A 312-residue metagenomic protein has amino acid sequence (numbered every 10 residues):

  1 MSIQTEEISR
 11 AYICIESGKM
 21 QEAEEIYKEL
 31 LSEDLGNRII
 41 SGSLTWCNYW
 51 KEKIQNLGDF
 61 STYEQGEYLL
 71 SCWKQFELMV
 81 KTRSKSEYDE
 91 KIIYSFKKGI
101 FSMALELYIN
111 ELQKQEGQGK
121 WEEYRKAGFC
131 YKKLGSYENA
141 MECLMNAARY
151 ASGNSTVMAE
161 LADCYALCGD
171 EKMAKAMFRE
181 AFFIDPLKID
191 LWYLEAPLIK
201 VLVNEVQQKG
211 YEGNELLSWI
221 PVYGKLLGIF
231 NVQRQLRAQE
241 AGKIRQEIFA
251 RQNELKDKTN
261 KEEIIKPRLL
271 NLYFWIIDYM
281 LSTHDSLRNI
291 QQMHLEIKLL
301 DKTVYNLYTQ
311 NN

Functional and structural regions predicted by a protein language model:
T5-E29, K74-I100, E123-K133: Alpha-helical segment of the N-proximal tetratricopeptide repeat
T5-E6, I39, W121-E122, F129 (+3 more regions): Start-of-helix register in tetratricopeptide repeats
R10, L44, A127, L161 (+2 more regions): Structural register within alpha-helical repeat arrays
M20-N56, R149-V157: Short, charge-rich amphipathic alpha-helical segments embedded in non-transmembrane helical bundles/solenoids
L35, E116-Q118, S152, G169 (+1 more regions): Short coil turns that delineate tetratricopeptide repeat
M79-V80, S86-D89, I93-E116, K120 (+3 more regions): Eukaryotic alpha-helical solenoid repeat scaffolds
